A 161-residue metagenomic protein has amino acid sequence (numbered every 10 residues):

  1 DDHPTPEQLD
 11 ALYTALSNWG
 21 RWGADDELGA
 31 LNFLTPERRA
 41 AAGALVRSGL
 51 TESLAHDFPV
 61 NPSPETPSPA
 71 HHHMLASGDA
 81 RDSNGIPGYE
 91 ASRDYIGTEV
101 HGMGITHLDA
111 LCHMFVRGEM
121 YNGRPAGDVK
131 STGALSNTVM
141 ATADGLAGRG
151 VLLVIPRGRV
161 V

Functional and structural regions predicted by a protein language model:
D1-V161: Active-/binding-site microenvironments in catalytic and ligand-binding cores
